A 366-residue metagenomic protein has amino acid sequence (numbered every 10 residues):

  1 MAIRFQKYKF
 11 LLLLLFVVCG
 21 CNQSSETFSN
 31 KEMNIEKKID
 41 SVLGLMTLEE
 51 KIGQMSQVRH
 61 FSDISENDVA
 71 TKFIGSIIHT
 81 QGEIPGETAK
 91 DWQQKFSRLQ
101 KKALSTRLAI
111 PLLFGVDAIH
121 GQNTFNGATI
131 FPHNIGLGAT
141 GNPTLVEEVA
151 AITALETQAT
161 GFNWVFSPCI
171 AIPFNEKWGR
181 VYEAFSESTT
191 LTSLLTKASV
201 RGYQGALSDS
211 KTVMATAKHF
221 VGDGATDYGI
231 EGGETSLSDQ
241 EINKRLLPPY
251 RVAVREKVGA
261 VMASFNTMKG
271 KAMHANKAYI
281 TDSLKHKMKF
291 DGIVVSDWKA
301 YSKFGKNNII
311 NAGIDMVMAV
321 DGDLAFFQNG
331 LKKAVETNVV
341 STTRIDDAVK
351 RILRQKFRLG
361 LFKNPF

Functional and structural regions predicted by a protein language model:
M1-N30: Bacterial Sec-dependent N-terminal signal peptides
C21-F366: Glycoside hydrolase catalytic-domain context in secreted enzymes
